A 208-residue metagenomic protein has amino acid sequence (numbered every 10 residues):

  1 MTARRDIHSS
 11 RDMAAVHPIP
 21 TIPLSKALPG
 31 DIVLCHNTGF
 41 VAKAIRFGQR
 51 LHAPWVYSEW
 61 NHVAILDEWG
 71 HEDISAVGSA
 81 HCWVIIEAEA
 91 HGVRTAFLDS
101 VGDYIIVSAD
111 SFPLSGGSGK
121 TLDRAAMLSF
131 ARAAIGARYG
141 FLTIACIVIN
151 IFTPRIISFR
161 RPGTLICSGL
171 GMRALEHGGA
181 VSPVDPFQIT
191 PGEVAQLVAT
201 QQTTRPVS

Functional and structural regions predicted by a protein language model:
M1-S208: Cysteine-nucleophile amide-bond enzymes
